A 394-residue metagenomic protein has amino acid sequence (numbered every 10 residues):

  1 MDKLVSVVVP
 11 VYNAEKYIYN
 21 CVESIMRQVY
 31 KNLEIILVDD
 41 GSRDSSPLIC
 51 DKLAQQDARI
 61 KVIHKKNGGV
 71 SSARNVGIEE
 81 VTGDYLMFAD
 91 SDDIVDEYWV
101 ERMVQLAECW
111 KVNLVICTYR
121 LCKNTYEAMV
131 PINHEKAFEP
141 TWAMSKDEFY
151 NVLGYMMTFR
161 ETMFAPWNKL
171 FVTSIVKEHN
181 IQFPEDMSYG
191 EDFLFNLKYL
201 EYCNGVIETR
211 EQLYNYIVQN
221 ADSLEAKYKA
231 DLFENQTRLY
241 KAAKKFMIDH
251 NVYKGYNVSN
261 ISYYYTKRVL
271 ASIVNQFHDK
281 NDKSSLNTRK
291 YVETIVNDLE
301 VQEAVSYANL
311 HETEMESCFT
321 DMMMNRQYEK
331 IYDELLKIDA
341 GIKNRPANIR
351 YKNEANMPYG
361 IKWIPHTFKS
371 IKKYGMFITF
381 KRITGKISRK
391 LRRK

Functional and structural regions predicted by a protein language model:
M1-R27: N-proximal low-complexity "stem/linker" segments adjacent to membrane-targeting elements
I25, D40-G41, A54, G68 (+1 more regions): Conserved short acidic donor-positioning loop in nucleotide-sugar-dependent glycosyltransferases
D39-L48: A conserved acidic beta->alpha catalytic loop
K65-V81: Glycine-rich, basic loop-to-helix element that forms the pyrophosphate-binding segment of sugar-nucleotide handling
L86: Short aromatic/hydrophobic "clamp" motif used to bind/position activated sugar donors
S91-F233, T237, H250: Donor-binding/catalytic cores of nucleotide-activated saccharide and glycerol-phosphate transferases/polymerases
E211-N220, A226-V252, R268-E303: Catalytic core of nucleotide-sugar-dependent glycosyltransferases
H278-K394: Membrane-interface aromatic/basic loop that binds lipid-linked glycans or pyrophosphate carriers, typified by
